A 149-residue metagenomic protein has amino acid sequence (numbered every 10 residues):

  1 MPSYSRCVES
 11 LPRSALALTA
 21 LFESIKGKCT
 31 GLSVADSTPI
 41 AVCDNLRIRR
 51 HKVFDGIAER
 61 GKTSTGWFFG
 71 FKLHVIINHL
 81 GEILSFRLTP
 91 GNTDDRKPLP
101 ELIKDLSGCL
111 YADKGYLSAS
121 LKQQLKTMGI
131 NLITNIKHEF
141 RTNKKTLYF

Functional and structural regions predicted by a protein language model:
M1-F149: Short alpha-helical elements
